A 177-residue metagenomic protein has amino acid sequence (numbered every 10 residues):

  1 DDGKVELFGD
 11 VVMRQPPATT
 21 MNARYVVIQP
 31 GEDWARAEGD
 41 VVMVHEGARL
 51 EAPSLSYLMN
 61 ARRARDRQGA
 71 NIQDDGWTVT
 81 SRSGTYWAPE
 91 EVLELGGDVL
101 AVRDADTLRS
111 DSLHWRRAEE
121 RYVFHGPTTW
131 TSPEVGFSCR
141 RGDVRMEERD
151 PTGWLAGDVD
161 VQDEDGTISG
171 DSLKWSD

Functional and structural regions predicted by a protein language model:
D1-D177: N-terminal amphipathic/hydrophobic interface segments
